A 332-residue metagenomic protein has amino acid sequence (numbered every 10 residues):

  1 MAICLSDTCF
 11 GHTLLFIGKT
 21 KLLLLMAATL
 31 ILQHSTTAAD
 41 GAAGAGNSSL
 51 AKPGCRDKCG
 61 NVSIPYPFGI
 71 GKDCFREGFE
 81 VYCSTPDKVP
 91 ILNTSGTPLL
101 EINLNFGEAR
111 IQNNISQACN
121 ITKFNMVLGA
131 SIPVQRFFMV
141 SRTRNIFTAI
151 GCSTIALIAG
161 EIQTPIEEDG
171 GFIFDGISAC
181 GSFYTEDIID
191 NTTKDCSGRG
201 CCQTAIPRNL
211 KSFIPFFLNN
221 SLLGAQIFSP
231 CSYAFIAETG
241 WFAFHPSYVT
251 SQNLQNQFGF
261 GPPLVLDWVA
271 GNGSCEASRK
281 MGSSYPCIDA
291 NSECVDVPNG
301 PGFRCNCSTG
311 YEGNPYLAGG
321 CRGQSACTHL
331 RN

Functional and structural regions predicted by a protein language model:
A2-N332: Typically disulfide-stabilized, N-glycosylated extracellular/lumenal ectodomains of secreted and cell-surface proteins
